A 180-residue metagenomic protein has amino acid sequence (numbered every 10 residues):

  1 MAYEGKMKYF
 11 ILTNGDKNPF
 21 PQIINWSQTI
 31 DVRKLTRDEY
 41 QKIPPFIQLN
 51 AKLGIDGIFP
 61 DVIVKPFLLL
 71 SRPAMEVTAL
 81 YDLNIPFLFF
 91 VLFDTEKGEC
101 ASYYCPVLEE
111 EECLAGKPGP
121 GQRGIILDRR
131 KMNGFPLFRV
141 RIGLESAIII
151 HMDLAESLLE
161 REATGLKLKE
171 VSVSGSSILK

Functional and structural regions predicted by a protein language model:
M1, V32-T36, P73-E76, F89-T95 (+2 more regions): Intrinsically disordered, low-complexity boundary segments flanking structured domains
M1-D31: Short, extreme N-terminal segment that most often corresponds to the first beta-strand
Y3-N14, K97, S102-K180: Acidic, proline/glycine-rich low-complexity IDRs
D16-I23, D56-K65, G121-I125: Short low-complexity stretches enriched in small and charged residues
P19-R33, A101-E112: Short charge-dense sequence patches
I30-K65: N-terminal low-complexity, intrinsically disordered segments
D31-V32, N84-F90, G165-K169: Short secondary-structure junctions
K52-A101: Short, well-structured hydrophobic secondary-structure segments
